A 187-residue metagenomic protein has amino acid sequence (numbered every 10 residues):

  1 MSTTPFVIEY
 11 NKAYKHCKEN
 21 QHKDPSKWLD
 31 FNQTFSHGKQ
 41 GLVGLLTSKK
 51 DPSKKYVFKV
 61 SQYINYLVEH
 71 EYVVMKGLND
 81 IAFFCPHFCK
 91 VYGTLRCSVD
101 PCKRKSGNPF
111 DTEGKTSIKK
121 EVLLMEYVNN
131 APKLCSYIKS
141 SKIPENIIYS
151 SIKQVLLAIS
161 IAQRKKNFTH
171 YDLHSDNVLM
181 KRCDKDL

Functional and structural regions predicted by a protein language model:
M1-F35: Juxta-kinase regulatory segment immediately upstream of eukaryotic protein kinase catalytic domains
T4-C17, E121-E126, P132-N146, S151-V155 (+1 more regions): Polybasic, positively charged surfaces/segments
N32-F35, L45-K49, L78-A82, R104-T116 (+2 more regions): Beta-strand elements of modular eukaryotic interaction domains
K39-G44, P52-Y56, C85-K90, K119-L123 (+3 more regions): Core residues of folded domains in eukaryotic genome-function proteins
Q40-D100: ATP-binding glycine-rich loop module of kinase domains
T47-K50, V60-Q62, G93-L95, Y127-N129 (+3 more regions): Residues that form ligand- and interface-recognition hot spots within folded domains
P86-N146: Conserved structural core of kinase catalytic domains
K139-Y171, S175, D184-K185: Conserved kinase catalytic-core helix
